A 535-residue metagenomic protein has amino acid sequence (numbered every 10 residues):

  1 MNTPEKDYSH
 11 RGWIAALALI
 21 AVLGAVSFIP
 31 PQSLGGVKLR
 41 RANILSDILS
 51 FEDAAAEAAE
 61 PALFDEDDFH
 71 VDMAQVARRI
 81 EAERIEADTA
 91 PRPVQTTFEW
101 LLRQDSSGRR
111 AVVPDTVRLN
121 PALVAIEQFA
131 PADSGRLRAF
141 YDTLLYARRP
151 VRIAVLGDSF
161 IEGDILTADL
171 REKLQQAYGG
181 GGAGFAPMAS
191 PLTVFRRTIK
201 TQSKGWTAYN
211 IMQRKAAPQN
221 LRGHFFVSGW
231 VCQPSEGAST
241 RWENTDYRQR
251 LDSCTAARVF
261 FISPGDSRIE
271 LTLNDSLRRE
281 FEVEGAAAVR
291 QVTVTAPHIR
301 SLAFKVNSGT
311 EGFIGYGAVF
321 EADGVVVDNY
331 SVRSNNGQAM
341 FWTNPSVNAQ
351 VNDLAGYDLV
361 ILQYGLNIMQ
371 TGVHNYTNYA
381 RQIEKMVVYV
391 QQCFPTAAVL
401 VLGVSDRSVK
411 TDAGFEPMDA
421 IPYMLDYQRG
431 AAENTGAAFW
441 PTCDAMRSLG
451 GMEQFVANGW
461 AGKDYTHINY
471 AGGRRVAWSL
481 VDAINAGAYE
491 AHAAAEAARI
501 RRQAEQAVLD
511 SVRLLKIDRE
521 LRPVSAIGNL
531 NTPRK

Functional and structural regions predicted by a protein language model:
N2-A62, F185-E270, R474-K535: Conserved catalytic region of serine esterases and O-acyltransferases that act on ester linkages in lipids
Q32-D105: Juxtamembrane proline-rich low-complexity "stalk" or linker regions positioned immediately after a signal peptide
Q32-G35, N344-S346, D406-R534: Catalytic His-Asp segment of secreted/periplasmic serine-dependent ester chemistry enzymes
S134, A147-G157, E162-L166, A322-F415 (+3 more regions): Conserved, compact domain cores that house catalytic/ligand-binding motifs in diverse enzymes and effector modules
A139-R149: A short acidic-Thr-Gly-centered motif at the start of a beta-strand
E162-L273, E284-R381, H467-I468, G528-R534: Conserved SGNH/GDSL esterase-like catalytic core that processes O-acyl groups on lipids and polysaccharides
S276-E282: Surface-exposed loop/edge segments in extracytoplasmic proteins
